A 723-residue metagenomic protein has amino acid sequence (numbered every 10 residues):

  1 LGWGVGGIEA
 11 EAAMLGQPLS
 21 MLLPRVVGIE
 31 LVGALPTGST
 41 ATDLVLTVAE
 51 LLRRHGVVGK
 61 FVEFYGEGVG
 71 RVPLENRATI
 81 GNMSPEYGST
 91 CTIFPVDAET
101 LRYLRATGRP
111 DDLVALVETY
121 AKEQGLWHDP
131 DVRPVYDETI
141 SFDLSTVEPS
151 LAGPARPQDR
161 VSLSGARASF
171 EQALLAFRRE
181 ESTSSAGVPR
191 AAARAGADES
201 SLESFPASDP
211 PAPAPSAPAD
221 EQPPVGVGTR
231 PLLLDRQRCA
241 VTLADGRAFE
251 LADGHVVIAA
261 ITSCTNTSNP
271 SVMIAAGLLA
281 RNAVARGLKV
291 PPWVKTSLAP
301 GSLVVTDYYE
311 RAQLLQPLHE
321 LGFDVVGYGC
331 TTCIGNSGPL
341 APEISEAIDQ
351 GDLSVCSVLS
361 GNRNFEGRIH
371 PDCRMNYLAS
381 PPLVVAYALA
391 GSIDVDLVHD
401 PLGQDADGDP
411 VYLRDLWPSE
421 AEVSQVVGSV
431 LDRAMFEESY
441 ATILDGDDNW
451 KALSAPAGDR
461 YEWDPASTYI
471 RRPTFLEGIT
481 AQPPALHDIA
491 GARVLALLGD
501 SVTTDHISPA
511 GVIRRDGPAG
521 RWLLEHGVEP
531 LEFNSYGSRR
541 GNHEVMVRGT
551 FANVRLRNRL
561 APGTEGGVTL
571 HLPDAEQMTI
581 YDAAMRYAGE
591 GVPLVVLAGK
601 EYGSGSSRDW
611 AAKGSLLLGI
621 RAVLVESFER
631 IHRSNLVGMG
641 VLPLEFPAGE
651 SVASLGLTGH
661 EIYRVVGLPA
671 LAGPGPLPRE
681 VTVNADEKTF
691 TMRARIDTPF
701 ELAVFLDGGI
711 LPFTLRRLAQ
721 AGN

Functional and structural regions predicted by a protein language model:
L1-V5, E9, S145-F205, P211-Q313 (+1 more regions): Non-catalytic terminal/interface segments that mediate subunit docking, oligomerization, and allosteric communication
L1-W127, V272-P292, D324-S439, V637-G638 (+3 more regions): Mobile "lid/hinge" segments at catalytic clefts and subdomain interfaces of large enzymes
V26-G28, G59-E63, T90-I93, T139-S141 (+19 more regions): Structural motif
V32-P36, E67-V69, R77, P85 (+33 more regions): Short, glycine-/Ser/Thr-/acidic-enriched flexible segments
V290-G338, M546, S606, A612 (+2 more regions): Extended C-terminal subregions enriched in glycine
P317, D324, L340-Q350, L359-S360 (+6 more regions): Hydrophobic alpha-helical bundle architecture
D405-E420, H632-V704, G722: Acidic, glycine-rich flexible loop/linker segments
